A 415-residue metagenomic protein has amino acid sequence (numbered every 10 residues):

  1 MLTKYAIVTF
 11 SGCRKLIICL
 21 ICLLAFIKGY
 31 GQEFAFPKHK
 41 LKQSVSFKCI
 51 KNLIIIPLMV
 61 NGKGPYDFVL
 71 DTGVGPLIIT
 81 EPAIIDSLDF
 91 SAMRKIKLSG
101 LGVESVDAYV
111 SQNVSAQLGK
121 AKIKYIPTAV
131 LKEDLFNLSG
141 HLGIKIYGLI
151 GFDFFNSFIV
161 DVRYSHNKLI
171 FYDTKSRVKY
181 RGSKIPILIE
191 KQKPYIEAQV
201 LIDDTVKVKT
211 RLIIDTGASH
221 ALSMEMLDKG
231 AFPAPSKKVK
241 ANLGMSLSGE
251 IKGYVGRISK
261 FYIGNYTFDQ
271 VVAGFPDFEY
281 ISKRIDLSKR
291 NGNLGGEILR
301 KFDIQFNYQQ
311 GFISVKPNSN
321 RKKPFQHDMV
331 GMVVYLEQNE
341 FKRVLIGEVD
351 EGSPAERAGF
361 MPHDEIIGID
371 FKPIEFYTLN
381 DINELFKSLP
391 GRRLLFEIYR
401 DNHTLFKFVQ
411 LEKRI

Functional and structural regions predicted by a protein language model:
M1-A35: Bacterial Sec-dependent N-terminal signal peptides
G29-I415: Pepsin/retropepsin-fold aspartyl endopeptidases
